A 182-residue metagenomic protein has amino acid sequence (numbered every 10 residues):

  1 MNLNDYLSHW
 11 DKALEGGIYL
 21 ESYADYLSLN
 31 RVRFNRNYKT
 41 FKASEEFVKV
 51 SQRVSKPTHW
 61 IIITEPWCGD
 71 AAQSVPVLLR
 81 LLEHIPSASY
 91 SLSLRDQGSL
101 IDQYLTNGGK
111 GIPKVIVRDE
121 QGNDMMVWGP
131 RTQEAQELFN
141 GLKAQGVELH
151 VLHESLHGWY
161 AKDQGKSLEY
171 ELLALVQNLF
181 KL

Functional and structural regions predicted by a protein language model:
M1-T58, H84, R95, D102-G111 (+2 more regions): Non-globular targeting/processing and membrane-anchoring segments
K49-R80: Local sequence-structure signature of Cys/Sec-based thiol-disulfide redox active-site neighborhoods
P66, D96-G98: Short, solvent-exposed coil/turn elements at secondary-structure transition points
G69, I101-D102: A generic structural signal for short coil/turn motifs at secondary-structure boundaries
R80-A88: Short helix-loop-beta junction
S89, S99: Active-site rim loops that border cofactor/substrate pockets in soluble metabolic enzymes
S91-S93: General small-molecule cofactor/ligand-binding pocket signal
